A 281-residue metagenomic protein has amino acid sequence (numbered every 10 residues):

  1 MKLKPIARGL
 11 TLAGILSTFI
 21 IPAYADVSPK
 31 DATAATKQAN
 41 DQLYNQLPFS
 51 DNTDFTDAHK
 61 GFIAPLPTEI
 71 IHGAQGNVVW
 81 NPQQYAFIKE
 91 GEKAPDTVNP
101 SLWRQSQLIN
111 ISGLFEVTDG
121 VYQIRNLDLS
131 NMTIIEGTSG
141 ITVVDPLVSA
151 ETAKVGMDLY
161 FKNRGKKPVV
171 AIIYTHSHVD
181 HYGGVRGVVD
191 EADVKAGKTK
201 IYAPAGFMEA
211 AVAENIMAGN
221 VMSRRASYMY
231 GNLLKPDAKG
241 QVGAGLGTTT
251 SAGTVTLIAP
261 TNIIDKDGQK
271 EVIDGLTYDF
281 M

Functional and structural regions predicted by a protein language model:
K2-Y24: Gram-negative bacterial Sec-dependent N-terminal signal peptides
D26-S106, N110-I111: N-terminal pre-domain segments of enzymes
S101-V117, I258, K266: Short acidic, Pro/Gly- and aromatic-enriched capping/linker segments at domain boundaries
Q107-K167: Conserved beta-strand hairpin/beta-sheet module of binuclear metal-dependent hydrolase folds, prominently
E116, M208-M281: Metallo-beta-lactamase
D128-N131, V148-E151, H176-H181, F207-E209: Solvent-exposed loop/turn segments at secondary-structure junctions within structured extracellular/periplasmic domains
S139-G140, A150-K200: Active-site metal-binding motif and surrounding structural segment of the metallo-beta-lactamase
Y202-P204: Generic beta-sheet signal
